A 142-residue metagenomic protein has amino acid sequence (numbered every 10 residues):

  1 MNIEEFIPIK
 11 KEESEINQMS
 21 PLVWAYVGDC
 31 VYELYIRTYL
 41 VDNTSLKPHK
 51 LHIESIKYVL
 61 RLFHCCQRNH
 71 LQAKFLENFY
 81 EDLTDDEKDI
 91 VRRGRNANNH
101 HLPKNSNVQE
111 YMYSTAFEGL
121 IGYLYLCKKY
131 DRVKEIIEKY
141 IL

Functional and structural regions predicted by a protein language model:
M1-L142: Double-stranded RNA-binding/processing signature
